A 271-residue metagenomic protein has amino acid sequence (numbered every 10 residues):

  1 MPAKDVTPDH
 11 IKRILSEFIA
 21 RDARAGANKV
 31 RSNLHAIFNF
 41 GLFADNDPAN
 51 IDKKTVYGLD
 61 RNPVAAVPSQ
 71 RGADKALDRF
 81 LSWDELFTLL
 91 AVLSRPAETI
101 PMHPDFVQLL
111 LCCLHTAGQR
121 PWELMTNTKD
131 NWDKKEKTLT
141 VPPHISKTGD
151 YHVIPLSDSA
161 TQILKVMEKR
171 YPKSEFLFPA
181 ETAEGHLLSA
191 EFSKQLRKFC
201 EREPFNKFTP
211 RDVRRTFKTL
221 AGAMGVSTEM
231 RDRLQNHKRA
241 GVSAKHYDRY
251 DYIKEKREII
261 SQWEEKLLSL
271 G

Functional and structural regions predicted by a protein language model:
M1-A76, A91-T99: N-terminal core-binding DNA-recognition domain of tyrosine recombinases/integrases
A3-D5, R61-A91, K147-D158, P172-E175 (+1 more regions): DNA breakage-rejoining catalytic core of tyrosine-based enzymes
D5, K53-S69, T126-V166, A240: Conserved tyrosine-mediated DNA breakage-rejoining catalytic core shared by Y-recombinases
I37, F80-F87, V92, E136 (+4 more regions): Active-site/catalytic core of tyrosine-dependent DNA strand-transfer enzymes
N39-D60, C113-E136, T228-M230: Short, charged phosphate-coordinating catalytic segments
L111, H115-E123, E191, K198 (+1 more regions): C-terminal catalytic core of tyrosine-transesterase DNA break-rejoin enzymes
D130-T138, K207, V226-H246, L268-G271: Short, polar N-cap/turn motifs at the start of nucleic acid-interacting alpha helices
P143-G149, E184, Q235-L270: Catalytic-site neighborhood detector that most strongly recognizes the C-terminal catalytic loop/helix of tyrosine
